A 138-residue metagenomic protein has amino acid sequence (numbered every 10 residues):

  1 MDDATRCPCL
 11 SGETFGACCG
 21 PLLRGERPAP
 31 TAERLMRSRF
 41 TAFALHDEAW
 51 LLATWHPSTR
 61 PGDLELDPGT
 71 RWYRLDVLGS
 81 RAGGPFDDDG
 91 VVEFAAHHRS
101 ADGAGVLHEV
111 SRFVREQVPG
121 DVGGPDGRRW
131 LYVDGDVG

Functional and structural regions predicted by a protein language model:
M1-D3, D121-V122: Actinobacteria-biased recognition of intrinsically disordered, low-complexity terminal regions
D2-E13: Short Cys/His-rich zinc-binding micro-motifs
E13-F15, R24-G25: Secreted/processed peptides and extracellular or luminal domains of membrane proteins
A17-C19: Cysteine-centered loop/knuckle micro-motif
P21-P68: Core segments of small alpha/beta cavity-forming domains
S58-G62, L66-T70, D76, V118 (+2 more regions): Structured, amphipathic secondary-structure segments that form assembly/contact surfaces in multi-subunit
P68-V106: Surface-exposed, charged secondary-structure patches
H108-G138: Short beta-strand edge/turn micro-motifs at domain boundaries
